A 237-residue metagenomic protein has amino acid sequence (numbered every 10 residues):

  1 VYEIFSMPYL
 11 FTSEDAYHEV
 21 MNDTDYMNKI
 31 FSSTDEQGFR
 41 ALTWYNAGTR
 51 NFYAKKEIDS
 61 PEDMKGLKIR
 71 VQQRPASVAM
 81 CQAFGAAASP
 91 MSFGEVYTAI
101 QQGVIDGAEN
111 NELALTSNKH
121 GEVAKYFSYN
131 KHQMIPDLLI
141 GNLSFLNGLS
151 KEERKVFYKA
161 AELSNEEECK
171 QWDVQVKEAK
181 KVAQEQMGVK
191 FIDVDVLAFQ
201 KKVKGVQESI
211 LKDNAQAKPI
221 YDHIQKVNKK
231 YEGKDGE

Functional and structural regions predicted by a protein language model:
V1-Y17, D25-Y26, I30-E237: N-terminal secretory/targeting leader peptides
